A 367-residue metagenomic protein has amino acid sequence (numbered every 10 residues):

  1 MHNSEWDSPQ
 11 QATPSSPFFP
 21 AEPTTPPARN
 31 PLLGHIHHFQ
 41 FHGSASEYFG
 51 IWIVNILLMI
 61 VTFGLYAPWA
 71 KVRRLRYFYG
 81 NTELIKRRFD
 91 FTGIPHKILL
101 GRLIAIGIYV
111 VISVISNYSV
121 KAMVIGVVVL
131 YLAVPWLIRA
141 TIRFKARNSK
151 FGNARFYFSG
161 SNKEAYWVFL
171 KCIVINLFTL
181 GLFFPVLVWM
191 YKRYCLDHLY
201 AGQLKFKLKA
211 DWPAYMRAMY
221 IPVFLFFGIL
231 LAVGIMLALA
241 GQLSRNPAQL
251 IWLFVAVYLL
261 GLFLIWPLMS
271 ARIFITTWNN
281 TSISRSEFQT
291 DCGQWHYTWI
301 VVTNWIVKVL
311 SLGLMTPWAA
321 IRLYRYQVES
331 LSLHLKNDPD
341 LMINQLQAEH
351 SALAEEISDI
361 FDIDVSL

Functional and structural regions predicted by a protein language model:
M1-Q40, L333-L367: Low-complexity, intrinsically disordered extramembrane tails and loops of integral membrane proteins
I36, K71-P95, I142-A154, D340: Membrane-interface amphipathic/juxtamembrane segments adjacent to transmembrane helices
H38-L58, D90-V111, N153-L177, Q203-L231 (+1 more regions): Interfacial aromatic "cap" segments that immediately flank transmembrane helices in multipass membrane proteins
I53-R73, Y131, L170-M190, V302-R322: Hydrophobic, aromatic-rich membrane-embedded alpha-helical segments
L65-F78, A133-R147, F183-L199, P267-W278: Membrane-water interface of transmembrane alpha-helices
A70-K86, L187-K205, A319-P339: Membrane-interface alpha-helices
K71, Y109-L130, I229-W266, S270 (+4 more regions): Membrane-helix interface segments in multi-pass membrane proteins
L260-L367: Intrinsically disordered cytosolic tails
